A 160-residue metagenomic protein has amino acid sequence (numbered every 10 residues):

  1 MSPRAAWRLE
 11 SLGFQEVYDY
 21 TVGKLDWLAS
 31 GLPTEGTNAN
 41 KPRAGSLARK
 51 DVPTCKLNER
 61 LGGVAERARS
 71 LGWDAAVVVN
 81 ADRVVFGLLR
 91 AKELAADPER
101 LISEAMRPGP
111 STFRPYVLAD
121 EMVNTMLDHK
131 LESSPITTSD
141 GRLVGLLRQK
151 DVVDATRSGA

Functional and structural regions predicted by a protein language model:
M1-T54, N124, K150-A160: Rhodanese-like catalytic fold shared by cysteine-dependent sulfurtransferases and DSP/PTP-type phosphatases
W7-L32, P53-A95: Acidic (E/D-rich), amphipathic helical modules within compact regulatory domains
A39-R49, N58-V64, E99-M106, L118-M122: Short, structural beta-strand-to-alpha-helix junction motif
T54-W73, V79, F113-L131, I136-D140 (+1 more regions): The conserved cystathionine-beta-synthase
F86-L94, E132, V144-V153: Short hydrophobic beta-strand motif reused across regulatory alpha/beta modules
A91-M106, V152-A160: A short, polar/charged loop-to-alpha-helix boundary motif
